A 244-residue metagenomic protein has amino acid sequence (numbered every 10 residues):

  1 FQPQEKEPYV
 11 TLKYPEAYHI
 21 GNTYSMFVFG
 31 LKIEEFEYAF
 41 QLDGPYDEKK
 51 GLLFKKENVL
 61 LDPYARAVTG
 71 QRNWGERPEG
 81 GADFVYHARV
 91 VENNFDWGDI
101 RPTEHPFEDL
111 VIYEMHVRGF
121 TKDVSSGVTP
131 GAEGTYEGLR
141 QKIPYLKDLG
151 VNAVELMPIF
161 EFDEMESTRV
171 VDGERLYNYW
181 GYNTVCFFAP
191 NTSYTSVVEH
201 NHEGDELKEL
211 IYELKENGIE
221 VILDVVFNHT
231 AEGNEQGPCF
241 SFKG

Functional and structural regions predicted by a protein language model:
Q2-E5, G44-Y46: Solvent-exposed strand-loop boundary residues in beta-sheet-rich modules
Q4-L12: Surface-exposed loop/edge segments in extracytoplasmic proteins
P8, N22, F36, Y86 (+4 more regions): Residues that flank catalytic or metal-binding motifs in active/ligand-binding sites
Y9, G51, E57-N58, H87 (+4 more regions): Generic secondary-structure boundary/loop-capping signal
Y14-Y18: Short beta-strand segments within Ig-like beta-sandwich modules, predominantly Fibronectin type-III
H19-E114, T121-G131: The feature marks proteins involved in alpha-glucan
H116-G244: Substrate-binding/active-site clefts of carbohydrate-active enzymes
